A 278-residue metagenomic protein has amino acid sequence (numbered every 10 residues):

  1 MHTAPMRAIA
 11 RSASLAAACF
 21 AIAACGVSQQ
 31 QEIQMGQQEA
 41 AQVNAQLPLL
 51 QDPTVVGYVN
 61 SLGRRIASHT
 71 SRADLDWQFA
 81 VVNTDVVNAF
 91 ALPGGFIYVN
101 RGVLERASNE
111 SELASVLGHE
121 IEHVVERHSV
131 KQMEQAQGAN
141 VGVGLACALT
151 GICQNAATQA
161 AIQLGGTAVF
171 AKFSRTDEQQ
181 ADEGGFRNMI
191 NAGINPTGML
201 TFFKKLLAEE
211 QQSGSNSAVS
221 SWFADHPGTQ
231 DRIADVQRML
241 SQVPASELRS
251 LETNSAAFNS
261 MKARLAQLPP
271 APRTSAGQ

Functional and structural regions predicted by a protein language model:
H2-R11, C25-Q34, Q38, S68-N88 (+1 more regions): C-terminal capping/extension segments of zinc metalloprotease domains
S12-A24: Bacterial N-terminal signal peptides
Q31-H69: Post-signal peptide N-terminal segment of mature Sec-exported envelope proteins
N44-P48, S71-E105: Juxtacatalytic substrate-recognition/specificity segment
Y98-S115, V130-M133, A171-F173: Short pre-active-site segment immediately N-terminal to the catalytic Zn-binding motif
V99, S115-H123, R127-H128, V143 (+1 more regions): Active-site recognition of the HExxH zinc-binding catalytic motif
S111, I121-Q137, L149-T150: Catalytic Zn2+-binding segment of zinc metalloproteases
E134-T150, A157-V169: Membrane-active amphipathic alpha-helices enriched in small hydrophobic residues
